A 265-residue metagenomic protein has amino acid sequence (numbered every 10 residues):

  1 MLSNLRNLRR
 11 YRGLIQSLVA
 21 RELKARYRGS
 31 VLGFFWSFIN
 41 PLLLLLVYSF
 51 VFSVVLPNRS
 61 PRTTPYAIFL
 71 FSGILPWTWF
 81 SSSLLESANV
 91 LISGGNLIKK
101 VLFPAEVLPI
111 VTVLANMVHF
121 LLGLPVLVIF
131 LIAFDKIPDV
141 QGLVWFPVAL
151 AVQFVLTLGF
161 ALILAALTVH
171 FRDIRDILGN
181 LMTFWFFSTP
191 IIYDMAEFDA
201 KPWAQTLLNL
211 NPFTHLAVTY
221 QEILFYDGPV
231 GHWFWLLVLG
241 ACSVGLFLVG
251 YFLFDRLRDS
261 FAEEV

Functional and structural regions predicted by a protein language model:
M1-V265: Hydrophobic transmembrane alpha-helices and immediately adjacent juxtamembrane helices of multi-pass inner-membrane
